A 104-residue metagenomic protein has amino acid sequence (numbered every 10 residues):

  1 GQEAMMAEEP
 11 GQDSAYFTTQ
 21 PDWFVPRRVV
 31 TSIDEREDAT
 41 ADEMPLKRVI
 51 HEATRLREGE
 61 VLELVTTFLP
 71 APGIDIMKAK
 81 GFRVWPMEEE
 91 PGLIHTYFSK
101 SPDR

Functional and structural regions predicted by a protein language model:
G1-A4, G81-R104: C-terminal edge-of-domain segments
A7-R55: An N-terminal amphipathic alpha-helical segment
V25, L56, I76, E88-E90: A generic structural signal for short, solvent-exposed coil/turn residues that cap or connect secondary-structure
S32, E63, H95-Y97: Short aromatic/hydrophobic contact patches that present stacked aromatics for nucleic-acid/ligand binding
D38, L69, S101-D103: Residue-level signature for short turns and capping positions that connect secondary-structure elements
P45-R48, M77-A79, Y97-S99: Surface-exposed beta-strand edges and their flanking turn/coil or helix-capping segments
L62-R83, E88: Short, structured protein-protein interaction patches enriched in aromatics and acidic/basic residues, typified by
